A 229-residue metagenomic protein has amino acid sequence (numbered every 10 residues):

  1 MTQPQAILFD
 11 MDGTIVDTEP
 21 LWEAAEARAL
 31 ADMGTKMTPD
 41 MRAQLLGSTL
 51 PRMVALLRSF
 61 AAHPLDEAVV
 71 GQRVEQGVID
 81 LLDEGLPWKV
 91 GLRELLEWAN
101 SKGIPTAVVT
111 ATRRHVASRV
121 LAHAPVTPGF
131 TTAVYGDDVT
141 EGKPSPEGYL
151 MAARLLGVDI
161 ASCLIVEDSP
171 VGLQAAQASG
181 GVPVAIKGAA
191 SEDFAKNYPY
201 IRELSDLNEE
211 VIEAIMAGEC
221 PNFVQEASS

Functional and structural regions predicted by a protein language model:
M1-A43: Active-site neighborhood of HAD-like aspartate-dependent phosphohydrolases
M1-Q5, R93, E97-N100, R113-S229: Asp-based, Mg2+/Mn2+-dependent phosphohydrolase catalytic module
T14, T110-T112: Conserved phosphate-coupling serine/threonine residues in phosphotransfer and NTP-handling enzymes
E23, A27, G47-A55, G71 (+3 more regions): An amphipathic alpha-helix signature
A29-L30, T49-H63, V120, A153: Helix-loop "lid/cap" segments that line or gate small-molecule binding pockets
T35-M37, H63, V126, G157-V158: Helix N-cap/coil-helix junction residues
K36, L57-E97, K102: Metal-dependent phosphoesterase signature
